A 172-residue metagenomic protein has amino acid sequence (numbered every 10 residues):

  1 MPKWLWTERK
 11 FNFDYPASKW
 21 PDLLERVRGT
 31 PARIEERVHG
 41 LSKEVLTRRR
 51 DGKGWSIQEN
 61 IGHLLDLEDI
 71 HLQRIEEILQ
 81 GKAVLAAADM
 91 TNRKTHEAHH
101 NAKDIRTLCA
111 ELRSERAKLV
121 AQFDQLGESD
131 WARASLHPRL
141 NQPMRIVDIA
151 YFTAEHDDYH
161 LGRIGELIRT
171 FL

Functional and structural regions predicted by a protein language model:
M1-D14, T47-T91, W131-L172: Short, contiguous alpha-helical
P16, S42, S56, N101-D104 (+2 more regions): Helix N-cap and loop-to-helix transition residues
S18, D22-E25, Q80-A83, K103 (+2 more regions): Solvent-exposed interaction patches of small proteins and small membrane subunits
K19-K53: Short, contiguous, helix-prone interaction/anchoring segments in small proteins
W20, V27, K53-I57, L64 (+3 more regions): Hydrophobic alpha-helical segments and helix-packing faces
W20-L24, L72, G81, Q122 (+1 more regions): A broad, low-specificity signal for short, low-complexity segments enriched in glycine/proline and polar/charged
E25-H39, R93-R133, Y151-T153: Acidic/histidine-rich alpha-helical segments that form the ligand environment of transition-metal centers
